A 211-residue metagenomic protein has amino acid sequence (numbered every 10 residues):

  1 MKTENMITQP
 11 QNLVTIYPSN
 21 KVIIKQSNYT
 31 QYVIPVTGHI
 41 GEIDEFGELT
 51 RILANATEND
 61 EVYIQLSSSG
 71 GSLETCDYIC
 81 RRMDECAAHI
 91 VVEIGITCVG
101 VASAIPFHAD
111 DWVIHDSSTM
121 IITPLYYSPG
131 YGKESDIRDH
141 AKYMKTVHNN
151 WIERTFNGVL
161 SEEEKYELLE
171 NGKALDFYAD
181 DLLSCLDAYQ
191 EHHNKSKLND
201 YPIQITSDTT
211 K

Functional and structural regions predicted by a protein language model:
M1-V101, H108-K211: N-terminal organellar transit peptides
